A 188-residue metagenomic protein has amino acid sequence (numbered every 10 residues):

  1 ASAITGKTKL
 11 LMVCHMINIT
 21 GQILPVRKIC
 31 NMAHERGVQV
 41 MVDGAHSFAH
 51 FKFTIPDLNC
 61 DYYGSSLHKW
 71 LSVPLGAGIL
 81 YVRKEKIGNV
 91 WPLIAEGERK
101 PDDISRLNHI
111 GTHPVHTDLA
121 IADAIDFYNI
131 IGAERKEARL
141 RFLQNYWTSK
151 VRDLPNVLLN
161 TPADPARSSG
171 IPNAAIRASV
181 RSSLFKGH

Functional and structural regions predicted by a protein language model:
A1-H188: Pyridoxal 5′-phosphate
